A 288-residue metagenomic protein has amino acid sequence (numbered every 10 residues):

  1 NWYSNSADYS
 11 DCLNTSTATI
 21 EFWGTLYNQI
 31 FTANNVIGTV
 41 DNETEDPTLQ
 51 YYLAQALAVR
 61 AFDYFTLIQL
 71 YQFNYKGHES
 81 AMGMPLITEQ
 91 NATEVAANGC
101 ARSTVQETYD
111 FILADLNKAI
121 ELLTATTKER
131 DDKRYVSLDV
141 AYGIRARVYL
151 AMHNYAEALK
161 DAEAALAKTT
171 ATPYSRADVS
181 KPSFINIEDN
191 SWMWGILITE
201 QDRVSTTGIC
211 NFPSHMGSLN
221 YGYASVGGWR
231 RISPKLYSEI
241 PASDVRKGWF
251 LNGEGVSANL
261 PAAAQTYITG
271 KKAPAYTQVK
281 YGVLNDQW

Functional and structural regions predicted by a protein language model:
W2-Y71, G99, S103, E121-T124 (+2 more regions): Conserved, well-structured interaction surfaces
S6, L159-W288: Hydrophobic-face positions in mid-chain alpha helices that act as interaction patches
G24-L26, A54, V59, E79 (+3 more regions): Start-of-helix signal in alpha-solenoid helical-repeat scaffolds, especially tetratricopeptide repeats
T32, T108, D115, L122 (+2 more regions): Alpha-helical solenoid repeat scaffolds, predominantly canonical TPR units
K76-A92: Short, flexible, mixed-charge acidic loops at enzyme active sites
